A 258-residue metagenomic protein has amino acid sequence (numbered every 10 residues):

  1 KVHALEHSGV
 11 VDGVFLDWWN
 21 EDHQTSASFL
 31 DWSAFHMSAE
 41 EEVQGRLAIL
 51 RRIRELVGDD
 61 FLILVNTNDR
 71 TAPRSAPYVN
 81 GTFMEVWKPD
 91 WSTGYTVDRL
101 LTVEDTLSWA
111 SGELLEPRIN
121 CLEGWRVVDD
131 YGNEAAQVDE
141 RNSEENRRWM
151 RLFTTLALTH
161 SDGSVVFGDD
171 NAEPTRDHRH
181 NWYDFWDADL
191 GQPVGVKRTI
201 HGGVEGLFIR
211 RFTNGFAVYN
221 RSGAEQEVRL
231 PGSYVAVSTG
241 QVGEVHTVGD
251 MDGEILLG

Functional and structural regions predicted by a protein language model:
K1-G258: Glycan-processing catalytic domains of CAZymes
